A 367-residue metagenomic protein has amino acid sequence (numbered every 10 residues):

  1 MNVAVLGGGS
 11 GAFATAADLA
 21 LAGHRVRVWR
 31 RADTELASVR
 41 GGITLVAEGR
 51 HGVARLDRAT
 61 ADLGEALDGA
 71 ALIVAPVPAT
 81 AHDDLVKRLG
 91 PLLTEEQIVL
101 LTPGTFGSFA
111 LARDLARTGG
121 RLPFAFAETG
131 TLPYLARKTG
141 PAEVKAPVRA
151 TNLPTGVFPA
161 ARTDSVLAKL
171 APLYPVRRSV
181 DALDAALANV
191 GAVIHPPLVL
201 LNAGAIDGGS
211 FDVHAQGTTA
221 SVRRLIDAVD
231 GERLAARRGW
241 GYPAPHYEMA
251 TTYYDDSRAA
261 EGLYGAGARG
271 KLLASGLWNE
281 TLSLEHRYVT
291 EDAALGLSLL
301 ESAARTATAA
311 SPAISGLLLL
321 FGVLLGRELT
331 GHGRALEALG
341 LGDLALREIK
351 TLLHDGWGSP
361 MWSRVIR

Functional and structural regions predicted by a protein language model:
M1-E48: NAD(P)+-binding Rossmann beta1-loop-alpha1 motif at the extreme N-terminus of oxidoreductases
G23, L56-D57, A70, E96: Short, well-ordered alpha-helix to beta-strand connector turns
R55-G69, S179: Short acidic low-complexity segments
V74, A79-A142: Rossmann-like NAD(P)(H) cofactor-binding subdomain of soluble oxidoreductases
P133-V229, L352-I366: Substrate/ligand-engaging "lid" and interaction regions
V222, D230-L272: Small-residue-rich helix-loop
Y254-R258, A266-L353, P360: Long, low-complexity C-terminal extensions of enzymes
